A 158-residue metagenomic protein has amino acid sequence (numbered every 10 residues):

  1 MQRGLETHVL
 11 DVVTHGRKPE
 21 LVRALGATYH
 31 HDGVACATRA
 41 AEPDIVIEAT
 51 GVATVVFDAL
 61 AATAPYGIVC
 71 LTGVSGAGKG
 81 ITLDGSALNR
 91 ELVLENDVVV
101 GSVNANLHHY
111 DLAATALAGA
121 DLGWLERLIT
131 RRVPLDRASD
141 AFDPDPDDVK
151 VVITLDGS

Functional and structural regions predicted by a protein language model:
M1-D58: Adenosine-nucleotide cofactor-binding segment
L21, D58-A61, E91, D140: Well-formed, non-transmembrane alpha-helical positions, independent of function
T54-V55, A77-K79: Short glycine-rich, flexible loops that bind phosphorylated cofactors or substrates
F57, L107-S158: C-terminal hydrophobic helical "lid"/dimerization subdomain of Rossmann-like NAD(P)H-dependent oxidoreductases
T63-P65: Helix-to-beta-strand junctions that scaffold the AdoMet/dcAdoMet cofactor pocket in Class I SAM-dependent enzymes
G67-I68, V98: Short glycine-centered segments of the SAM/dcSAM-binding site in methyltransferase folds
T72-G73: Acidic carboxylate diad motif detector
K79-I129: C-terminal substrate-binding/catalytic core of Rossmann-like NAD(P)-dependent dehydrogenases/reductases
